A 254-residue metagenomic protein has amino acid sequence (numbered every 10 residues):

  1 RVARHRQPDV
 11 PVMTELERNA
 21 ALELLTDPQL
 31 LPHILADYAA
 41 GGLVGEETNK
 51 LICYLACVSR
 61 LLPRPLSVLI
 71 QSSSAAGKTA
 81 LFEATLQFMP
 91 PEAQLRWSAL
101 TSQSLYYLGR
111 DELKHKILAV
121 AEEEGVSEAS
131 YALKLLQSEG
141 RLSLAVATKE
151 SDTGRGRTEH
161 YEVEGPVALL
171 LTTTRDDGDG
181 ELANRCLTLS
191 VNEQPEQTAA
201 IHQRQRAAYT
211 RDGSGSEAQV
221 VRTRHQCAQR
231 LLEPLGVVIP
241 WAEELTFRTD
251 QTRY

Functional and structural regions predicted by a protein language model:
V10-L95: P-loop NTPase catalytic core of nucleic-acid-dependent motor ATPases
E15, E159-A168, R175-Y254: Phosphate-sensing "switch" segment of ASCE/P-loop ATPases
C53, T85, L133, A145-T148 (+2 more regions): Conserved RecA-like P-loop NTPase ATPase core
P63-V68, K114-K116, P166: Pre-Walker A (Motif I) flank of P-loop NTPase domains
S73-A76, E83-A129, P195: AAA+/P-loop NTPase substrate/partner-engagement loops
S98-Q103, Y131-G165, T210: Substrate-gripping "pore-loop 1 plus following alpha2 helix"
H115-V146, T174-R185: Conserved AAA+/SF3 P-loop NTPase catalytic/coupling segment centered on the Walker-B
A121-E124, A147-G154, E164-D176, N192-E193: A short beta-strand-to-loop transition that corresponds to the Sensor-1 phosphate-sensing loop of AAA+ P-loop ATPases
